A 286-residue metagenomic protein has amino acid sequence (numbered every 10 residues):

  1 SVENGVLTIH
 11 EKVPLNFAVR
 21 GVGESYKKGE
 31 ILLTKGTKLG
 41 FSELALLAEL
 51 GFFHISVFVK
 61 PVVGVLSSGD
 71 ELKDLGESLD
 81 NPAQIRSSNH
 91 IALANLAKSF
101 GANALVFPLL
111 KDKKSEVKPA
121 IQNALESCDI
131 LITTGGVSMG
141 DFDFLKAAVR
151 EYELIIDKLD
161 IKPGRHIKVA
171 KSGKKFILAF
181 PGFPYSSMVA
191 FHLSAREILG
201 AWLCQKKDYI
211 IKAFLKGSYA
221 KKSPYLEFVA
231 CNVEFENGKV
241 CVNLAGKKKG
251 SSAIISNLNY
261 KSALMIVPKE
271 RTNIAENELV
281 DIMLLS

Functional and structural regions predicted by a protein language model:
S1-V106, K248-K249, S286: Short, glycine/charged-enriched hinge/interface segments at domain edges or termini
L7-T8, V22, T34-K35, V57-V59 (+6 more regions): Glycine-rich loops and low-complexity Gly/Arg-rich segments that provide flexible linkers or classic glycine-based
L15, V22-S25, G40, R86-H90 (+10 more regions): Generic structural signal for well-ordered, non-membrane alpha-helical segments in soluble metabolic enzymes
Y26, A148-S286: Flexible glycine/proline-rich
S56-F180, P184-V189, A201: Helix-rich terminal scaffold detector
